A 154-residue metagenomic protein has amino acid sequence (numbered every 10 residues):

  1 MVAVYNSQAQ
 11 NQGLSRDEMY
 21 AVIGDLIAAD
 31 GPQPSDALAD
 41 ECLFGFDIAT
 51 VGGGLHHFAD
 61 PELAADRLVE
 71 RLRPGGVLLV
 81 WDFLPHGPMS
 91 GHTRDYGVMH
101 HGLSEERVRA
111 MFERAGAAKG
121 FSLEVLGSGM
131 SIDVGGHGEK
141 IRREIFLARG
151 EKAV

Functional and structural regions predicted by a protein language model:
M1-A39: Class I SAM-dependent methyltransferase SAM/SAH-binding core
N6, F58-L63, P88: Short N-terminal helix/helix-N-cap motif within the alpha/beta-hydrolase-1
S15-R16, V77-A148: C-terminal alpha-helical "lid/dimerization" subdomain adjacent to the S-adenosyl-L-methionine
D47: Conserved acidic residues
T50: A conserved beta-strand element that flanks and buttresses the S-adenosyl-L-methionine
G53-G54: Short catalytic micro-motifs in class I SAM-dependent methyltransferases
E62-V77: A short glycine-rich, Lys/Arg-flanked "PGG" loop and its adjoining helix->strand segment in the class I
